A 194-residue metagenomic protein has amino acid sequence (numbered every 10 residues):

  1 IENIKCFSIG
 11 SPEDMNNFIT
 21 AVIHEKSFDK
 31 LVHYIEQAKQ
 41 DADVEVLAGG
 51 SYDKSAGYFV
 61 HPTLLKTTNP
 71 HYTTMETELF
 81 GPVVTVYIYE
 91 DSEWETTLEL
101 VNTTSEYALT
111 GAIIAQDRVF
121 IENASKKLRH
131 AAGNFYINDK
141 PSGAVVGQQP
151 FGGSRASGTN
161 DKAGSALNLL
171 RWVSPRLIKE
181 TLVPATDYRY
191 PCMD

Functional and structural regions predicted by a protein language model:
E2-P12, I19, Y52-S55, F59-D194: Conserved C-terminal structural/oligomerization subdomain of aldehyde/semialdehyde dehydrogenase
F7, D41-A42: Residues at alpha-helix termini
A21-V32: Short beta-strand to alpha-helix junction loop
V32-H33, S55: Internal nucleotide-binding/catalytic subdomain
Y34-K39: Helical element adjacent to the flavin cofactor pocket in flavoenzyme catalytic cores
A42-S51: Short secondary-structure junctions
